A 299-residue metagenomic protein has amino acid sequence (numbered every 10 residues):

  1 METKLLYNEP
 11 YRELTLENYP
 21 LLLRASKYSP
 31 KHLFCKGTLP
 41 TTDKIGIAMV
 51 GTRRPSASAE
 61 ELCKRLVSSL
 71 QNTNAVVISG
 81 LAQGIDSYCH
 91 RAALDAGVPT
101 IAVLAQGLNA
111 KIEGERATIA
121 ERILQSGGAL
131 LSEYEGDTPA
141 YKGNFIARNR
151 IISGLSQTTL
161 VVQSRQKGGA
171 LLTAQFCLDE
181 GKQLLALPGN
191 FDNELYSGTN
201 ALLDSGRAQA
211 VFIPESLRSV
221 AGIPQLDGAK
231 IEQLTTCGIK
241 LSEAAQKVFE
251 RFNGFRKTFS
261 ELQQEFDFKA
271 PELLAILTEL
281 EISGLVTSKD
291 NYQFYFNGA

Functional and structural regions predicted by a protein language model:
E2-A299: Glycine-biased, small-residue-rich flexible motifs in mid-sequence functional cores and linkers
